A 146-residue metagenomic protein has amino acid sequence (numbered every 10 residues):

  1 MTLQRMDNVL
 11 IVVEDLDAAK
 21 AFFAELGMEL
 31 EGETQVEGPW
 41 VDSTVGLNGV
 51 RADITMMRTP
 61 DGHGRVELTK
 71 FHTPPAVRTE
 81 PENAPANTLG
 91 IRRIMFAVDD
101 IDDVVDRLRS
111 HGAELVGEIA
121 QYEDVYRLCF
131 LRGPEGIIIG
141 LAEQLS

Functional and structural regions predicted by a protein language model:
M1-A21, L26-G32, G90-F96, Q144-S146: N-terminal beta-strand motif that seeds the catalytic metal site of vicinal oxygen chelate
T2, E33-Q35, D53-M56, G64-T69 (+4 more regions): Vicinal oxygen chelate
Q4, V41, G46-N48, H72 (+1 more regions): Generic, ordered loop/turn and secondary-structure boundary motif
V12-H63, S110, C129: Core segments of cupin and vicinal oxygen chelate
E14, T69-P74: Short beta-strand-to-loop junctions in surface cap/lid or active-site-entrance loops
G38-S43, P75-P81: A short, acidic/glycine-rich surface segment
V50, N87-T88: Short, low-complexity disordered segments enriched in Ser/Pro/Gly and basic
H72-V77, T88: Glycine-rich, pocket-lining loop/helix-strand segments that form or immediately flank
